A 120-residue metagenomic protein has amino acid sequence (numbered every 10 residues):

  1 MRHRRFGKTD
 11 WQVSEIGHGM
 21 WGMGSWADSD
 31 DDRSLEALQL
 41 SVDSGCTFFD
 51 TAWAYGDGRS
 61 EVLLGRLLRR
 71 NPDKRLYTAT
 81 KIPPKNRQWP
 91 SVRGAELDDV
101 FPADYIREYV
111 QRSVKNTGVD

Functional and structural regions predicted by a protein language model:
M1-L76: N-terminal binding-site loop/beta-alpha segment at the start of enzyme catalytic domains that lines or forms
M23, P84, V119: Flexible cofactor-recognition loop at the NAD(P)H-binding site of Rossmann-like short-chain dehydrogenase/reductase
L63-L67, K81, Y105, Y109-R112: Generic beta-strand or strand-like secondary-structure segments
R70-F101: Structural motif corresponding to the early beta-alpha repeats
W89-D120: Glycine/proline-rich, positively charged, aromatic-decorated active-site loop/lid region on the catalytic face
